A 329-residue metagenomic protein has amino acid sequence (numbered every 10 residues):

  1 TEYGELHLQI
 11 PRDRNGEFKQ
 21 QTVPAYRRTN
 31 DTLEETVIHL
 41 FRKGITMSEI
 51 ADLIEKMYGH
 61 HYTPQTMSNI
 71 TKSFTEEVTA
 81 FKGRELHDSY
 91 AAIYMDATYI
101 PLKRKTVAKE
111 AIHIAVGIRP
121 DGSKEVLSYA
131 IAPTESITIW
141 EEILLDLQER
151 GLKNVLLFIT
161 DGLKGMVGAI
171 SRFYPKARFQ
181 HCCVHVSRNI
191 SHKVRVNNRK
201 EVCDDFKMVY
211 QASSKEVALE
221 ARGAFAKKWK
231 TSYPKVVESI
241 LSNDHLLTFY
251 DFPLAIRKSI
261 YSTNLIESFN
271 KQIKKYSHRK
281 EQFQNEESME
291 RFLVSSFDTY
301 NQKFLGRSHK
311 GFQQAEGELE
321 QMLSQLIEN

Functional and structural regions predicted by a protein language model:
T1-I10: Structured, non-catalytic alpha/beta "coupling" segments that mediate domain-domain communication and provide generic
Q9-E17, Q21-R27, T32, H60 (+5 more regions): RNase H-like nuclease fold core
D31-G44: Short, amphipathic alpha-helical "recognition" segments used to contact nucleic acids or chromatin
S48-G59: DNA-recognition alpha helix
L157-K164, A169-K207: Conserved beta-strand -> loop -> alpha-helix junction used to position metal-binding or nucleic-acid-contacting
P175, M208-N329: Acidic/histidine-rich catalytic cores and adjacent linkers of DNA breakage/strand-transfer/modification proteins
